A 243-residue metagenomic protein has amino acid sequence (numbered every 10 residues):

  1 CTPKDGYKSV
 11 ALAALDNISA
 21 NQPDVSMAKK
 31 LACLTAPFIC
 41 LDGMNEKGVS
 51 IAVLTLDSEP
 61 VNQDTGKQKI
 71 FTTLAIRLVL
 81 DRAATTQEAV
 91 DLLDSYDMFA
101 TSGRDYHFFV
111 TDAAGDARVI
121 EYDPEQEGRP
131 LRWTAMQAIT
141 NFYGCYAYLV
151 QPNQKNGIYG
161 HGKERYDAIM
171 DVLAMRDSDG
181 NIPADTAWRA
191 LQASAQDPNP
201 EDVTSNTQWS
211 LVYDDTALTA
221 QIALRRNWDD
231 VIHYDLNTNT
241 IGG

Functional and structural regions predicted by a protein language model:
C1-R82, L92, G103-Y106, T111-G243: C-terminal, well-structured catalytic/ligand-binding subdomain of enzymes
A83-A84, D97-A100: Sec/Tat-exported extracytoplasmic proteins
